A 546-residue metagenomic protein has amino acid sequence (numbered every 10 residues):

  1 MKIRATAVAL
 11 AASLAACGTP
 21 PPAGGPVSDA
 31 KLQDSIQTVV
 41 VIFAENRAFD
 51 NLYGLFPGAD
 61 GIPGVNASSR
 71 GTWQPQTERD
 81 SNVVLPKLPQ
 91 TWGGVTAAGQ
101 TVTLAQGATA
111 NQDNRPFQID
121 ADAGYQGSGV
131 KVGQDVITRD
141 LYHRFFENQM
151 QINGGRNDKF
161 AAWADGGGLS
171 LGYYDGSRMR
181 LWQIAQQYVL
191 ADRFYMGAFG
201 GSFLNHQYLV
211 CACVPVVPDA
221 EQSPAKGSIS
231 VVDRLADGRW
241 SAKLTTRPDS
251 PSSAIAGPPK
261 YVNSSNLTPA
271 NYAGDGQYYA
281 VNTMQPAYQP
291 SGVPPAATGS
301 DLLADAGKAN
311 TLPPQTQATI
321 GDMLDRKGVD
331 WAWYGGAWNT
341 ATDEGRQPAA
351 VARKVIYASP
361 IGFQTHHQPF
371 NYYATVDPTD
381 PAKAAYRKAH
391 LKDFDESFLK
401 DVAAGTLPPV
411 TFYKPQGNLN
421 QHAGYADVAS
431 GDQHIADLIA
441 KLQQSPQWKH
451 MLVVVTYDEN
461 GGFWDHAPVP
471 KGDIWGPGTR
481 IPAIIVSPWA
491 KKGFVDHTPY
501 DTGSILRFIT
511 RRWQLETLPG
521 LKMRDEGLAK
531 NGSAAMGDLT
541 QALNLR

Functional and structural regions predicted by a protein language model:
M1-A7: Bacterial N-terminal signal peptides that target proteins for export
S13-A16: C-terminal motif of bacterial Sec signal peptides marking the signal peptidase cleavage site
G18-R546: N-terminal pro-sequences and low-complexity stem/linker regions of secreted or lumenal proteins
